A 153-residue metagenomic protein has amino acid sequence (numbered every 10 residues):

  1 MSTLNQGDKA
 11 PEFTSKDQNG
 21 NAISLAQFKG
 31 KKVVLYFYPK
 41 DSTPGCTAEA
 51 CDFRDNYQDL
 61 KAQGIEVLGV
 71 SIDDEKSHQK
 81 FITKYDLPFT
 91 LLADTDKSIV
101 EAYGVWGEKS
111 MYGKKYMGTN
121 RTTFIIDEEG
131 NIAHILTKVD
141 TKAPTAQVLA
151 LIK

Functional and structural regions predicted by a protein language model:
M1-K153: Chalcogenol-based redox active-site neighborhoods
